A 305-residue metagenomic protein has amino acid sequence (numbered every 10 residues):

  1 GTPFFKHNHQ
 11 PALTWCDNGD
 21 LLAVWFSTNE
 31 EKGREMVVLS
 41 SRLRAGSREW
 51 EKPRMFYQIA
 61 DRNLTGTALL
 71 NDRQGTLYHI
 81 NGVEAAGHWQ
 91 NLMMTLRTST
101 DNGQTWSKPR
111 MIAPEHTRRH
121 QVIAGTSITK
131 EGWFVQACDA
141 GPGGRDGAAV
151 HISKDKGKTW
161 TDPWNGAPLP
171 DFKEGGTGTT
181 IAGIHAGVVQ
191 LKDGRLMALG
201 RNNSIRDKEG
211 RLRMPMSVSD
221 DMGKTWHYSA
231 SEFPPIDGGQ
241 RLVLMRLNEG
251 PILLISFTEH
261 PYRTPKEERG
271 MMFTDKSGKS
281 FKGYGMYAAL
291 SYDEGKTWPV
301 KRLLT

Functional and structural regions predicted by a protein language model:
G1-T305: Asp-box/BNR beta-propeller blade signature and adjacent active/binding-site loops in extracellular glycan-interacting
